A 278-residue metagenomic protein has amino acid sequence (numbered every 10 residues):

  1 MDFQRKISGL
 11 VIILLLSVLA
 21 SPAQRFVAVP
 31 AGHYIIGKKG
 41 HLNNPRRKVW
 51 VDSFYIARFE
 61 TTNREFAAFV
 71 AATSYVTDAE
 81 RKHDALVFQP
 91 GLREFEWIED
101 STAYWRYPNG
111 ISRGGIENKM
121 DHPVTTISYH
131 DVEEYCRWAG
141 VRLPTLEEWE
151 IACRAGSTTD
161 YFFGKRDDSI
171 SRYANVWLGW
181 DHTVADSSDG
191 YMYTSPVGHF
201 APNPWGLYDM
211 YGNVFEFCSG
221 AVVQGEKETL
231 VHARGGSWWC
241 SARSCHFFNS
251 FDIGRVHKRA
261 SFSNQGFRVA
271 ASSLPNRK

Functional and structural regions predicted by a protein language model:
M1-Q24: Bacterial Sec-dependent N-terminal signal peptides
V27-V29, H33-I35, V76, K82-G254 (+2 more regions): Functional-site microenvironments in short loops/helix caps that host divalent-cation chemistry
I35-N44: Acidic/histidine-rich helix-loop elements that form or flank divalent-metal/phosphate-binding sites at the catalytic
N44-R46, A68-A72, K82-H83: Short Gly/aromatic-enriched secondary-structure transition segments
K48-S53: A short N-terminal beta-strand-loop micro-motif at the entrance of redox/enzyme domains
F54, T61, A67-D78, A139-G140: Short capping motifs at secondary-structure boundaries
I56, T62, F66, V132 (+2 more regions): Terminal peptide-recognition signature
V269-N276: Short beta-strand-to-coil "C-cap" segments at the C-terminal boundary of structured domains/repeats, marking
